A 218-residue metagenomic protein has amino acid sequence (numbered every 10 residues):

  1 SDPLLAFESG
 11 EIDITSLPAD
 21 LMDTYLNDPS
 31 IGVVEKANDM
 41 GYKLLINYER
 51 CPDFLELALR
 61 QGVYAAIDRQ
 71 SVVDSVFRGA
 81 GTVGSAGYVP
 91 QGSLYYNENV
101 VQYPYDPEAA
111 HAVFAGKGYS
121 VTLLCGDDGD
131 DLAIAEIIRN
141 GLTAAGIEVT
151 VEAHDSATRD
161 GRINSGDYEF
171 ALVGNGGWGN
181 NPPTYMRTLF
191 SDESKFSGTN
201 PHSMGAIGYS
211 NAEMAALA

Functional and structural regions predicted by a protein language model:
S1, A115-G177: Ligand/substrate-recognition segments at binding pockets and active sites
S1-R50: Extracellular/periplasmic solute-recognition and catalytic clefts
P3-L4, I12, L21-M22, L59-R60 (+3 more regions): Short, hydrophobic alpha-helical packing/hinge segments within bilobed ligand-binding/sensory domains
S9, A19-D20, M40-S85, G118-G129: Alpha-helical secondary-structure segments
S16-M22, R69, V89, D155-S156 (+1 more regions): Beta->alpha turn/N-cap motifs
D23-E35, D167, N181-P201: Ligand-binding "clamshell"
A58-Q61, A65, V73, A144 (+2 more regions): Extracytoplasmic/peripheral linker and loop segments enriched in polar/acidic and small residues with frequent Thr/Pro
V83-V113, D130-D131: Structural transition elements
